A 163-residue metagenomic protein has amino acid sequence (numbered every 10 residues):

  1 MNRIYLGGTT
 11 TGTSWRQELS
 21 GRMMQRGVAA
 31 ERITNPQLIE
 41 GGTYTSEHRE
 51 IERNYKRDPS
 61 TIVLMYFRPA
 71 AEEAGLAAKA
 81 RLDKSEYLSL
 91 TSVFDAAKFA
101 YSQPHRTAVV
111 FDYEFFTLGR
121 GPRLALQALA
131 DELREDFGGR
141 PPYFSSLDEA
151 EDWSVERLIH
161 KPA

Functional and structural regions predicted by a protein language model:
M1-A163: Conserved catalytic or regulatory cores that recognize and/or transform ribose-phosphate-containing ligands
